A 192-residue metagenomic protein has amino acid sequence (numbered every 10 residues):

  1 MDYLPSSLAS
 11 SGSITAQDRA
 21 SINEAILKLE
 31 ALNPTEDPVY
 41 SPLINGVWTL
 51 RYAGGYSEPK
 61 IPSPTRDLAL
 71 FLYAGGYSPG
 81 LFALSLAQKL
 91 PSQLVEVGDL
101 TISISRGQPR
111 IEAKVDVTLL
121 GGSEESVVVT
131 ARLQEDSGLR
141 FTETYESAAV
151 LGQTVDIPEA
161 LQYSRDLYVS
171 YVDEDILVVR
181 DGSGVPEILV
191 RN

Functional and structural regions predicted by a protein language model:
M1-N192: Soluble ligand-binding/transfer domains with enclosed cavities or grooves
